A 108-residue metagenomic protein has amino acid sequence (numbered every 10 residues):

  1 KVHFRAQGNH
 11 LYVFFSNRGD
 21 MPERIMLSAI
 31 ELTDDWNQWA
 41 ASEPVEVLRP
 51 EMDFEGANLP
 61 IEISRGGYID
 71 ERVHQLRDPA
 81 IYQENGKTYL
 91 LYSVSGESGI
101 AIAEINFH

Functional and structural regions predicted by a protein language model:
K1-H108: Carbohydrate-active catalytic/glycan-binding domains of CAZyme proteins, especially the secreted or lumenal ectodomains
